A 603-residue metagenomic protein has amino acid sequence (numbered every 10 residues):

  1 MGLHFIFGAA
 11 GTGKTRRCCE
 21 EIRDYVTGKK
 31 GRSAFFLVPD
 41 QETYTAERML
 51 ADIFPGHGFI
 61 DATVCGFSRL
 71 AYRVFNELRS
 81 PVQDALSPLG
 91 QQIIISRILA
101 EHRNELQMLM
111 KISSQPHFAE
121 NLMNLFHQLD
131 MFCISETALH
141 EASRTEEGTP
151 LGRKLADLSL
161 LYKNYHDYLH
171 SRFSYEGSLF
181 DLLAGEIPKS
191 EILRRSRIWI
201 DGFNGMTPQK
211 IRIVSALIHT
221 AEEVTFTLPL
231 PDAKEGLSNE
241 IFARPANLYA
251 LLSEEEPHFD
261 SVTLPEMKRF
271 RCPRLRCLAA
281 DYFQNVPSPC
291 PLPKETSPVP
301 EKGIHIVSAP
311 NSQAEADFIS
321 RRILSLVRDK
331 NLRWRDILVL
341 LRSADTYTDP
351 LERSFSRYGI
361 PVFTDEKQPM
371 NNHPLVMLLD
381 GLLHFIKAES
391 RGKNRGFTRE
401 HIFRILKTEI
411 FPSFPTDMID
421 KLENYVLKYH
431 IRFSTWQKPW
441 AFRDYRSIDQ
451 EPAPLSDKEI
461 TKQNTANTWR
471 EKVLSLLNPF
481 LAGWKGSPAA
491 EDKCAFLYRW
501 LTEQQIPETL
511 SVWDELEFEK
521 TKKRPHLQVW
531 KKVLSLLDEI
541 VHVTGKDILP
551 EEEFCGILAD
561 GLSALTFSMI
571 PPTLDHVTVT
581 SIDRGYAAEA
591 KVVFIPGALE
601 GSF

Functional and structural regions predicted by a protein language model:
M1-D24, G28-M49, L193-R194, W199 (+2 more regions): Conserved motor-region signature of P-loop NTPase helicases/translocases
G2-I6, K14, E101-G202, Q209 (+5 more regions): Accessory N-terminal region flanking or inserted into the helicase ATPase core in nucleic-acid motor proteins
K30-R32, F54-I60, E77-P88, E101-S114 (+6 more regions): Short, polar/flexible loop-turn hinges at active-site or ligand-entry regions and domain interfaces
G31-H140, T149: Conserved P-loop NTPase-based nucleic-acid remodeling module centered on helicase motor cores
P55, L70, S96, G303 (+2 more regions): ATPase/helicase motor core of nucleic-acid motors
T63-R69, R197-M206, K210, T225 (+2 more regions): Conserved helicase core region in the C-terminal RecA-like lobe
P88-M108, E256-R269, C290-P293, E389-D420: Extended, charge-rich low-complexity interaction segments
G152, A156, K163-Y168, E222 (+3 more regions): Accessory C-terminal helicase-associated subdomains
